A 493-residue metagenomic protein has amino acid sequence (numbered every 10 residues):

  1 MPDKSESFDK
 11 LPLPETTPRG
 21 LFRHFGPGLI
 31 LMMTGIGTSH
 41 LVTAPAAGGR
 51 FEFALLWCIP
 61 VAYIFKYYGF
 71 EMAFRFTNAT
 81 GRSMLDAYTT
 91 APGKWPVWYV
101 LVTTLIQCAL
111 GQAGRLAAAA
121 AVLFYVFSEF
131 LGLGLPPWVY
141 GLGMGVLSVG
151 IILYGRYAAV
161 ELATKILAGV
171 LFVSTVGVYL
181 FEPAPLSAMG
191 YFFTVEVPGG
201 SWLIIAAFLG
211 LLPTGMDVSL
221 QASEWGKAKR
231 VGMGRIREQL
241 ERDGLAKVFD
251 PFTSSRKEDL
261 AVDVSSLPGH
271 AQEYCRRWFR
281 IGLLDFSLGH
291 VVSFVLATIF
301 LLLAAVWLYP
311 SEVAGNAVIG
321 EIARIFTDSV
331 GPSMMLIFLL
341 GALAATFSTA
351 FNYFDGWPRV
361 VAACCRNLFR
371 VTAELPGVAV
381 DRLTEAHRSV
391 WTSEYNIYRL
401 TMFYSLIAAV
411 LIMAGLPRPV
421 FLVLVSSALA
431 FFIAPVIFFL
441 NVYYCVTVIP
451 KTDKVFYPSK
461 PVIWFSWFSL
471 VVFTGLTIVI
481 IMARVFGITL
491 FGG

Functional and structural regions predicted by a protein language model:
M1-H40, A207, Q239, D243-S255 (+2 more regions): Membrane-interface "cap" regions at the ends of multi-pass membrane proteins
K4-K10, A44-G48, F70-P96, L123 (+5 more regions): Flexible loop linkers connecting adjacent transmembrane helices in multi-pass alpha-helical membrane transporters
L31, C58-T89, V100-G114, N352: Juxtamembrane transmembrane-helix boundary signature
V97-L131, G141, T346-R366, P419 (+1 more regions): Hydrophobic transmembrane alpha-helices that form the core helical bundles of multi-pass secondary transporters
L101, S128-L153, I166-F181, S393-V410 (+1 more regions): Transmembrane alpha-helical segments of multi-pass small-molecule transport proteins
G134-G143, S333, I337, R366-A414: Loop-to-transmembrane helix boundary motifs in multi-pass membrane proteins
A163-I166, G377-D381, H387-T401, L424-T477: C-terminal membrane-solvent junction of multi-pass transporters and transport-like membrane proteins
G169-V197, I205-E224, F438-T452, T477-I488: Hydrophobic alpha-helical segments and their helix-loop junctions in multi-pass secondary transporters
